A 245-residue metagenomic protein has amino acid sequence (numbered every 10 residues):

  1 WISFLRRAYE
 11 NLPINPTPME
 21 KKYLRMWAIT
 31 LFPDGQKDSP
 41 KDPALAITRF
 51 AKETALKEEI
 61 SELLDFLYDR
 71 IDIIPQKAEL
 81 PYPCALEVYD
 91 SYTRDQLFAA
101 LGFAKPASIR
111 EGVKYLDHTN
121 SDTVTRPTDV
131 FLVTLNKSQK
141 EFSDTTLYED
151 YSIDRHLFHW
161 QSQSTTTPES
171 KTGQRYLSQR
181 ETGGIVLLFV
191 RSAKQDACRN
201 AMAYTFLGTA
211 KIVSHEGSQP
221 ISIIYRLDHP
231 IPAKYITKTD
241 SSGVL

Functional and structural regions predicted by a protein language model:
W1-A8, V88-A203: Acidic, glycine-rich low-complexity segments with interspersed aromatic residues
W1-E87: C-terminal helical accessory/scaffold domains
I2, I14, I29, I47 (+10 more regions): Weak global preference for isoleucine
R6-Y9, I14, A28, F32 (+9 more regions): Short linear sequence elements within intrinsically disordered, low-complexity coil regions
A8, A28, A44-A46, A51 (+10 more regions): A sequence-composition feature that detects small, non-aromatic residues
A197-L245: Compact mixed alphabeta submodule
